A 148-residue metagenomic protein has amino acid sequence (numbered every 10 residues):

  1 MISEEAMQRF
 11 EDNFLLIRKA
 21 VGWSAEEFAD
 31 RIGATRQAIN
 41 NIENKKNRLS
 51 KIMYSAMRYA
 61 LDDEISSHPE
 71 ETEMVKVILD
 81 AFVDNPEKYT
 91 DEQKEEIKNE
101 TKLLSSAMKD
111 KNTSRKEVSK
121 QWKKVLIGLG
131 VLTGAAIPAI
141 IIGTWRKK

Functional and structural regions predicted by a protein language model:
M1-K19: A short, Lys/Arg-rich alpha-helix, primarily the initiator
R18, A29, R58: The alpha-helix within a helix-turn-helix
G22-N40: Short alpha-helical DNA-recognition segment
K51-P69: DNA major-groove recognition helix of helix-turn-helix/homeodomain DNA-binding modules
D84-K148: Intrinsically disordered, low-complexity tails and linkers flanking structured cores
